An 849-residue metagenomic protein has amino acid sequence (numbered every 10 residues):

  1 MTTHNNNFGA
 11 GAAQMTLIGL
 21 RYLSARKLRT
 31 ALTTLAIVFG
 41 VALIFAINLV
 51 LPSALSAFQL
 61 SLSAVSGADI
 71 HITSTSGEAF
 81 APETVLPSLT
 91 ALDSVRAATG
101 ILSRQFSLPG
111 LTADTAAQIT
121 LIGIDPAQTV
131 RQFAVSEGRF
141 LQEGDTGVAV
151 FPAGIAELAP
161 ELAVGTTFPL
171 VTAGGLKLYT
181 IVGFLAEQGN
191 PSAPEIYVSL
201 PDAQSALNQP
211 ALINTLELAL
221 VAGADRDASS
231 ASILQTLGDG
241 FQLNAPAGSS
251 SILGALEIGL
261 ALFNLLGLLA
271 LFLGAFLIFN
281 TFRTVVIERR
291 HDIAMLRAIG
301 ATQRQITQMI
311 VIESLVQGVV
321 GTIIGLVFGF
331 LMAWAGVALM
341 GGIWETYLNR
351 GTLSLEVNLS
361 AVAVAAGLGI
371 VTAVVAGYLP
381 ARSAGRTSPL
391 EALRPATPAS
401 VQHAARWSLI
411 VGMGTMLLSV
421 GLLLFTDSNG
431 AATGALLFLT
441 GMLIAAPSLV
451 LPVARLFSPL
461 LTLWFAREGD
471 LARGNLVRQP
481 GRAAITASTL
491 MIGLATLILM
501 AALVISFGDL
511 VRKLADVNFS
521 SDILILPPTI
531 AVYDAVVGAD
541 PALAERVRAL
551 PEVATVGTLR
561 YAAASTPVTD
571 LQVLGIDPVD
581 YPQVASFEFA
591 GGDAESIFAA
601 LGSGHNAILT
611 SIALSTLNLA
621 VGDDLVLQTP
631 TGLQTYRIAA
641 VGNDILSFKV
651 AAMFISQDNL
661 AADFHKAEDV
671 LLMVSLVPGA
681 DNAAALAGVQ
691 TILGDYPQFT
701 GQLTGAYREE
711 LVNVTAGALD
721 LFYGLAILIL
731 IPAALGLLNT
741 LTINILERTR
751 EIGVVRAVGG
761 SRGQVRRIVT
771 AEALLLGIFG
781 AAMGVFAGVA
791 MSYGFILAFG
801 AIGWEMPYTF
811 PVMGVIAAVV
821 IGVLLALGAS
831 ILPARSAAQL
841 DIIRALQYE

Functional and structural regions predicted by a protein language model:
M1-A13, L17-R21, A25-L32, A261 (+5 more regions): Alpha-helical transmembrane segments, especially those used as permease/efflux helices and single-pass anchors
K27-P52, E257-A294, L315-G329, G367-V375 (+5 more regions): Hydrophobic alpha-helical transmembrane segments of multi-pass inner-membrane transport and secretion
T34-T120, V164, A228-Q235, A483-Q572 (+3 more regions): Hydrophobic, regular-secondary-structure patches
I47-N48, E83, A91-L92, R96-G144 (+7 more regions): The feature marks short, hydrophobic/small-residue-biased sequence motifs that occur predominantly
A57-F58, S232-F272, I287, M309 (+7 more regions): Peri-transmembrane interface segments
V65, T180, F184-A222, N518 (+3 more regions): Small-residue transmembrane helix packing/gating motifs
V316-L348, S360-R386, G414-T426, P447-S458 (+3 more regions): Small-residue-rich transmembrane alpha-helices
